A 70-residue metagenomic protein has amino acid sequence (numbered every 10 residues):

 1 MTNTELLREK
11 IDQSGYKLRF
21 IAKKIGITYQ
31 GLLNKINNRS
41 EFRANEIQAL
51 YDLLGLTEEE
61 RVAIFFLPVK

Functional and structural regions predicted by a protein language model:
E9, S14-G15, K23, N34 (+1 more regions): Short, charged recognition helix plus adjacent turn of helix-turn-helix-like nucleic-acid-binding domains
I27-E41: Recognition helix of helix-turn-helix/homeodomain-like DNA-binding domains that insert into the DNA major groove
N45-E60: DNA major-groove recognition helix of helix-turn-helix/homeodomain DNA-binding modules
